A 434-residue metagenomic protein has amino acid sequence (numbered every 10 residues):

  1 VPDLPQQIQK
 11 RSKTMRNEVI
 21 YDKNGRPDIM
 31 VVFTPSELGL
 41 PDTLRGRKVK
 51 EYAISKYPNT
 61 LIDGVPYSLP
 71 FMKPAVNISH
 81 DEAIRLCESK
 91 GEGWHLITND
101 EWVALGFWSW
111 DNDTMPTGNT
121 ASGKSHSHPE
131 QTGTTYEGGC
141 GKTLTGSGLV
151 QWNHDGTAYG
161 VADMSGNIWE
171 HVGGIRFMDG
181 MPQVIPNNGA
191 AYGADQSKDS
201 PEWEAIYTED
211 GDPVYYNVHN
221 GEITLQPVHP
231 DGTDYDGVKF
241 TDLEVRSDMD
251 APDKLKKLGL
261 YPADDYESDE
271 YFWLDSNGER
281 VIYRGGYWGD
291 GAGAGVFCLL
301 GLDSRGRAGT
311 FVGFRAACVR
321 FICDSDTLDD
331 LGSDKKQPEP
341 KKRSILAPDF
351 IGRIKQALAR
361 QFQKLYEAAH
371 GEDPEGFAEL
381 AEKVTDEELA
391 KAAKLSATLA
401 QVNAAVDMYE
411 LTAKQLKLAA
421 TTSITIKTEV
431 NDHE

Functional and structural regions predicted by a protein language model:
P2-Q6, M15, T134-K142, S147 (+3 more regions): C-terminal, surface-exposed recognition/capping segments
S12, R16-G93, D179-T224, R280 (+1 more regions): Extracellular adhesion/carbohydrate-recognition regions
L40-M164: Short aromatic-cysteine micro-motif
I62-D63, V103-G106, E170, F177-M181 (+1 more regions): Short catalytic/ligand-binding loop motif for oxyanion handling, primarily in non-cytosolic enzymes, centered on
K342-P348: Compositionally biased, charge-rich terminal segments
I351, K355, A359-H370, A378-L399 (+3 more regions): Residue-level detector of alpha-helical secondary structure
T425-E434: Long, low-complexity, intrinsically disordered segments
